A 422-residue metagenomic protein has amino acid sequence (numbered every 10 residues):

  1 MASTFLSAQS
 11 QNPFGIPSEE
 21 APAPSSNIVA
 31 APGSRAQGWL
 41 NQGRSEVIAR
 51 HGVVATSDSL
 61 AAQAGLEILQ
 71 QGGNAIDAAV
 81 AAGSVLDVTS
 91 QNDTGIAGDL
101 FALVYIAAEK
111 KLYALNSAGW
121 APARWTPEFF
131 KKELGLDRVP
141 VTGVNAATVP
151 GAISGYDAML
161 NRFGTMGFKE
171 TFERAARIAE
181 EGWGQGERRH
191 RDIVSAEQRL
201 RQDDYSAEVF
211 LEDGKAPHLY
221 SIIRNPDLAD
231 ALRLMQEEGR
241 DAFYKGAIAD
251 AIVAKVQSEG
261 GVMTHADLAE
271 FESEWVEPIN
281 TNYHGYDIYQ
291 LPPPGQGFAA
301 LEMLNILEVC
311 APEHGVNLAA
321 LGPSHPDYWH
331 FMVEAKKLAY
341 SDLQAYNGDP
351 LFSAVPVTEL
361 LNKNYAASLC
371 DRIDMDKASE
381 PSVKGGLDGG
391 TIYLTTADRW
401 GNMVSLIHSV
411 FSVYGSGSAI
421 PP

Functional and structural regions predicted by a protein language model:
S3-F5: N-terminal signal peptide c-region/cleavage motif recognized by signal peptidases
S10-Q63, E67, A75-E238, F243-K245 (+3 more regions): Noncatalytic scaffold domains of N-terminal-nucleophile
P32, P312-V410, A419: Internal maturation/activation junctions in enzymes
W120, F411-V413: A short acidic/small-residue loop/turn micro-motif
W125, V413-P422: A short, polar/charged loop-to-alpha-helix boundary motif
F298: Flexible, polar/acidic helix-loop-strand segments at domain edges
E302: Protein kinase glycine-rich loop
